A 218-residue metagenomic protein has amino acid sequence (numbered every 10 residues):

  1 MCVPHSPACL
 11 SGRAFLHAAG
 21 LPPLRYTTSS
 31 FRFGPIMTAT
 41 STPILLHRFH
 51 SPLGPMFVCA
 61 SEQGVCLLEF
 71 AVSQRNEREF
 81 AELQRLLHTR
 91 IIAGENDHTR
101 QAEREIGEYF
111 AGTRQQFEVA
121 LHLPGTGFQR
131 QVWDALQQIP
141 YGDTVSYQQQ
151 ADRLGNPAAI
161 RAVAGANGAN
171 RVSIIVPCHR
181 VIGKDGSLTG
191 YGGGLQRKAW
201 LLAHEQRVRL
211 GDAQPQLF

Functional and structural regions predicted by a protein language model:
S11, Q150-A151, I182: Append "Primarily bacterial transcriptional regulators
F15, G20-A158, H204-F218: Basic nucleic-acid-binding alpha-helical/helix-turn surface characteristic of O6-alkylguanine DNA
V163-A169: Major-groove recognition helix of helix-turn-helix-like DNA-binding domains
R171-I175: Major-groove DNA-recognition helix of helix-turn-helix-type DNA-binding domains
C178: Short cysteine clusters
K184-F218: …primarily DNA-binding HTH/wHTH and HhH modules…
